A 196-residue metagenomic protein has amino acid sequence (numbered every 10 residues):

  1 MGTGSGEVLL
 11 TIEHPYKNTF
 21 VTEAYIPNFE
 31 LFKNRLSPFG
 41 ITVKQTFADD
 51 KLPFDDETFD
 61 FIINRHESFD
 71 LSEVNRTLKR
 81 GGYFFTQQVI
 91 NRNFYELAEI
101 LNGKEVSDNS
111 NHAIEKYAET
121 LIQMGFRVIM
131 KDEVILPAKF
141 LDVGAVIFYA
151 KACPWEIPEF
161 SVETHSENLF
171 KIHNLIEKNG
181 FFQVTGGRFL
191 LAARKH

Functional and structural regions predicted by a protein language model:
M1-K51: Class I SAM-dependent methyltransferase SAM/SAH-binding core
F29-E30, L71, F94: Short alpha-helix immediately C-terminal to the canonical SAM-binding loop
D49-F61: A short acidic, Gly/Pro-enriched loop at the edge of an enzyme's catalytic core that lines a small-molecule cofactor
T58-H66, Y83: Short SAM/SAH-binding signature in class I
F69-F85: A short glycine-rich, Lys/Arg-flanked "PGG" loop and its adjoining helix->strand segment in the class I
V89-D108: Short, glycine-/aromatic-enriched active-site segment of Class I SAM-dependent methyltransferases
N102-K116, E156-E159: Acceptor-substrate binding/catalytic loop of class I
R127-H196: Conserved Class I S-adenosyl-L-methionine
